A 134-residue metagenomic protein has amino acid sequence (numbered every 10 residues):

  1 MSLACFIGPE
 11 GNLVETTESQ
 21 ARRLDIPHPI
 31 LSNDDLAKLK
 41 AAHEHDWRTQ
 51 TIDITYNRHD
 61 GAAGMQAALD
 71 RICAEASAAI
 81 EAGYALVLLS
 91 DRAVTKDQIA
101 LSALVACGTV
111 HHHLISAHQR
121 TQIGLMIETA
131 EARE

Functional and structural regions predicted by a protein language model:
M1-S77, E81, L88: Extended, highly charged accessory segments
R48-E134: Glycine-rich phosphate/ribose-binding loops and adjacent secondary-structure elements that form binding surfaces
